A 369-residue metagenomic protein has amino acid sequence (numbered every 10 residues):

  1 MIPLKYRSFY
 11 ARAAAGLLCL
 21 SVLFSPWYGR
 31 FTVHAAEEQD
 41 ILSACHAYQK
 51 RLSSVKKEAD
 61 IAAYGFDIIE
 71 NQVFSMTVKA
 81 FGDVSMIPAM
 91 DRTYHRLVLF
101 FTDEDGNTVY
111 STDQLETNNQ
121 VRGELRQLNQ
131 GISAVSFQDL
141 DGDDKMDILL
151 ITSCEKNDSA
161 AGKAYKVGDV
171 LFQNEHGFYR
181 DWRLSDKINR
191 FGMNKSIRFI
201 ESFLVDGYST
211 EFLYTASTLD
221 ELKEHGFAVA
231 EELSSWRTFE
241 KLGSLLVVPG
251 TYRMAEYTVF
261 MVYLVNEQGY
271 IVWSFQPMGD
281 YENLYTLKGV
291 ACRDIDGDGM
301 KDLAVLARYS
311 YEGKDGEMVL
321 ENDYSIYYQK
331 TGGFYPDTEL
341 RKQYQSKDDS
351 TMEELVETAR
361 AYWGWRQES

Functional and structural regions predicted by a protein language model:
M1-E37: Gram-positive cell-envelope targeting signals
V33-L140, K145-I295, M300-S369: Beta-propeller-forming repeat regions
